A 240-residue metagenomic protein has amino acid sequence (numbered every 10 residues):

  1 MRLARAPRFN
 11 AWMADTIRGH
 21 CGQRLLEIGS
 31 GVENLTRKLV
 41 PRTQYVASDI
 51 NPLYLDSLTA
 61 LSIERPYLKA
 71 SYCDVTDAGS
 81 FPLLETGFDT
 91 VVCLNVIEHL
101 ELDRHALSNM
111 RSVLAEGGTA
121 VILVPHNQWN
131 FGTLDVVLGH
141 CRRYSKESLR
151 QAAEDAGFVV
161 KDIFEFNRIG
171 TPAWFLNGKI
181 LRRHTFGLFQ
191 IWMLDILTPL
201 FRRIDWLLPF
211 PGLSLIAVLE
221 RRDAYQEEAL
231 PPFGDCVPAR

Functional and structural regions predicted by a protein language model:
M1-L94, R104-L107, P199, R203 (+2 more regions): Conserved N-terminal segment of class I S-adenosyl-L-methionine
N34, T76, D162-D195, F210-S214: Conserved catalytic loop of SAM-dependent methyltransferase domains
Q44, I63-P66, L138-C141, G178-R182: Short, hinge-like loop/turn segments at secondary-structure boundaries
P52, P125-N130, E165-R168: Short "lid" loop at the C-terminus of a central beta-strand within the Rossmann-like core of SAM-dependent
L94-I97, L123: Residues lining the SAM
H99-D103: Di-metal (Zn2+ and/or Mg2+/Mn2+) metal-binding site signature of metallo-dependent hydrolases with the MBL/beta-CASP
R104-T119: A short glycine-rich, Lys/Arg-flanked "PGG" loop and its adjoining helix->strand segment in the class I
A120-R142, K146-E154: Short, glycine-/aromatic-enriched active-site segment of Class I SAM-dependent methyltransferases
